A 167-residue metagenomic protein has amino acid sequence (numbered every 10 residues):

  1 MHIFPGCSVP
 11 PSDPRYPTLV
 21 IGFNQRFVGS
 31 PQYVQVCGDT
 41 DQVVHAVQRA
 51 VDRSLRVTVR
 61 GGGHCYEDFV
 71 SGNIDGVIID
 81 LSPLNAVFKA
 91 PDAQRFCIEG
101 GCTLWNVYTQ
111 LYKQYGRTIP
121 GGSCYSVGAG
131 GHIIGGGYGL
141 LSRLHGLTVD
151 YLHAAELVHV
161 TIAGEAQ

Functional and structural regions predicted by a protein language model:
M1-L144, Y151, A163-E165: N-terminal accessory segments
T148-H159: Aromatic- and glycine-enriched pocket-lining scaffold segments that form the walls of small-molecule binding clefts
